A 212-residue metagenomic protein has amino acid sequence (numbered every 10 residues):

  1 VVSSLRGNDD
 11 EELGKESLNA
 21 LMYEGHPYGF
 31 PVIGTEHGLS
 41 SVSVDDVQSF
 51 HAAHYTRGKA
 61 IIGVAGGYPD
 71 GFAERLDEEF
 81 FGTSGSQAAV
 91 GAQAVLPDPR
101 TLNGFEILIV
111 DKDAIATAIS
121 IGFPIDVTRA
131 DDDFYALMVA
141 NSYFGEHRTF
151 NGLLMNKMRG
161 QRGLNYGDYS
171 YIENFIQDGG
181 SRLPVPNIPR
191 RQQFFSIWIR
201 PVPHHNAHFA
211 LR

Functional and structural regions predicted by a protein language model:
V1, D10-H37, K59-A65, T117-D126 (+1 more regions): M16 family metallopeptidases and their MPP-like homologs
E24, V32, I61-T128, E146: An aromatic/glycine/proline-enriched structural segment found at the starts of mature extracellular/organellar domains
L39-S43: Short, charged, amphipathic alpha-helices and their helix-cap/turn boundaries
H51: Conserved, carboxylate-rich catalytic/transport cores that coordinate ions
Y55-R57, L102-N103, K112-I119, F134-Y135 (+1 more regions): Short, solvent-exposed loop/turn segments at the edges of secondary structure
D70-E74, D131, H205-R212: Short, conserved charged micro-motifs
I121, D132-G145, G152-M158: Active/ligand-binding-proximal structured segments within catalytic/core domains that scaffold catalytic residues
